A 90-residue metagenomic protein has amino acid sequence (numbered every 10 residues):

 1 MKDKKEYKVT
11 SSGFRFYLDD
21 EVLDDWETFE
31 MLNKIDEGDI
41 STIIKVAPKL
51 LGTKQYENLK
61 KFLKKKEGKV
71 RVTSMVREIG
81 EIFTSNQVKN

Functional and structural regions predicted by a protein language model:
M1-S12: Short acidic, Pro/Gly- and aromatic-enriched capping/linker segments at domain boundaries
K2-D3, Y17, V22-N90: Short, surface-exposed, charged amphipathic helix/loop patches that serve as local interaction elements
